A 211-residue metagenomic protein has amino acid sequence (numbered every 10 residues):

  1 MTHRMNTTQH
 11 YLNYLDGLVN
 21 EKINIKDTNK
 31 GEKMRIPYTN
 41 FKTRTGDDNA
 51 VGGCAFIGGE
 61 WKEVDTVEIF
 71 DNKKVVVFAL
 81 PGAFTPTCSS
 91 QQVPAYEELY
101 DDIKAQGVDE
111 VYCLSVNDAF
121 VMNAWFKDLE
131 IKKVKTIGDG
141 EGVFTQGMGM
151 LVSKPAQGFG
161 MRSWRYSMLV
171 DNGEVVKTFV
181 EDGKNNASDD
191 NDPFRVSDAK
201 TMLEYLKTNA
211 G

Functional and structural regions predicted by a protein language model:
N6-G211: Chalcogenol-based redox active-site neighborhoods
